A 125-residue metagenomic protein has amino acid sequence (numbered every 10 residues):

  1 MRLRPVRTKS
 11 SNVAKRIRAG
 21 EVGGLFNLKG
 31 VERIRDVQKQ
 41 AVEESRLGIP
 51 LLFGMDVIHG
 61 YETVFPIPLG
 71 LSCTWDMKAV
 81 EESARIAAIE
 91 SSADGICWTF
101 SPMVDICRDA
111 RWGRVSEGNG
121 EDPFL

Functional and structural regions predicted by a protein language model:
M1-L125: N-terminal beta-rich core of secreted/periplasmic extracellular enzymes
